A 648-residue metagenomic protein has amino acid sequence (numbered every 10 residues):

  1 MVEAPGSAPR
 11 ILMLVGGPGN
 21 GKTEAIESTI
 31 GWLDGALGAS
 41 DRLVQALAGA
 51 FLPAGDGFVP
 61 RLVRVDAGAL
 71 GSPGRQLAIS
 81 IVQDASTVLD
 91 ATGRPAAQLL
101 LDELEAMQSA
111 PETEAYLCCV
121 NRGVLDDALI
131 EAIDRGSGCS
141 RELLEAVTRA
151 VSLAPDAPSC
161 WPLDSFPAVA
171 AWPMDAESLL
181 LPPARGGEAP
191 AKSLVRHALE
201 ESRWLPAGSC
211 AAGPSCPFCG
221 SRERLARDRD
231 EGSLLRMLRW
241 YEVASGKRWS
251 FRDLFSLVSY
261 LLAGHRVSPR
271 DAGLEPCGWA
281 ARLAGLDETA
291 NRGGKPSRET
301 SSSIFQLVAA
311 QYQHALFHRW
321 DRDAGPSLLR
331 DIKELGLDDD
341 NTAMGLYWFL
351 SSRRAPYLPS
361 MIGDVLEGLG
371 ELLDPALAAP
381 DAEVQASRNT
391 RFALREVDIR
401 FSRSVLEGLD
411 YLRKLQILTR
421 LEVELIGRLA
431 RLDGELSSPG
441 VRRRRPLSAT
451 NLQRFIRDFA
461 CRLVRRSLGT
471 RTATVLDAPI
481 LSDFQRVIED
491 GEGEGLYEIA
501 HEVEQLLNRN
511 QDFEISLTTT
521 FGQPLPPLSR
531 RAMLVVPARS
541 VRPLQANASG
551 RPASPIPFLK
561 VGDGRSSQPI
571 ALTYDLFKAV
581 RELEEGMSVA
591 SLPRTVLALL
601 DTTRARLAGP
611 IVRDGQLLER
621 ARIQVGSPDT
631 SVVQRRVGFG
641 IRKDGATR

Functional and structural regions predicted by a protein language model:
M1-G6, V15, T23-S233: Extended charged low-complexity segments that act as oligomerization/scaffolding linkers
P9: Short coil/loop residues immediately preceding or within conserved phosphate-binding loops of NTP-utilizing enzyme
L12: Conserved beta-strand position immediately N-terminal to the Walker
G19: Walker A (P-loop) phosphate-binding loop of P-loop NTPases
A25-S28, A605-R648: Hydrophobic, glycine-enriched assembly/anchoring segments
D34, L101, E105-Q108, V124 (+8 more regions): Alpha-helical repeat scaffolds in large eukaryotic proteins
E188, K192-T518: Extended alpha-helical coiled-coil/bundle linker/stalk regions that scaffold oligomerization and domain organization
R428, R462, R466, Q523-V625: C-terminal structured domain segments
